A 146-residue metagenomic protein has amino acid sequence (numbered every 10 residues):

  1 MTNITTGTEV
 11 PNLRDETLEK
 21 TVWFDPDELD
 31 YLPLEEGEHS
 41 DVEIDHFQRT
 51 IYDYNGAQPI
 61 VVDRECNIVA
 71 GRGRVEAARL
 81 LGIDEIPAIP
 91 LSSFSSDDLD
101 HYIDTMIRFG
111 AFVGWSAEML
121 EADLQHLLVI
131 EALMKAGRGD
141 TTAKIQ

Functional and structural regions predicted by a protein language model:
M1-S92, L99-Q146: Short, charged/polar connector segments at secondary-structure boundaries
